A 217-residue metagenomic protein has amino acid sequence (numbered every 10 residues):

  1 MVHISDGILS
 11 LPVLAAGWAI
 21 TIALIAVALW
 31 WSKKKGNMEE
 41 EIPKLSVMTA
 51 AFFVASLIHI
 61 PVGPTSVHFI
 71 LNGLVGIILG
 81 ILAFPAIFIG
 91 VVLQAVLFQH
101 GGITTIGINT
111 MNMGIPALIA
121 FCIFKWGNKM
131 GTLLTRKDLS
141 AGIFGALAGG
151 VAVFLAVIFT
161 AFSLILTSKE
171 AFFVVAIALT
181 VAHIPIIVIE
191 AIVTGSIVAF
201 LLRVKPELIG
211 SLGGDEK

Functional and structural regions predicted by a protein language model:
V2-L74: Hydrophobic transmembrane alpha-helices
A15, I42-V47, F84-F88, I106-M111 (+2 more regions): Hydrophobic alpha-helical transmembrane segments
G17-I25, G114-F124, V188-F200: Hydrophobic cores of alpha-helical transmembrane segments in multi-pass inner/ER membrane proteins, independent
K34-K35, P61-T65, V96, H100 (+6 more regions): Membrane-interface elements of multi-pass transporters and channels
T49-F53, A83-V96: Small-polar-interrupted transmembrane alpha-helices in polytopic inner-membrane proteins
L57-T65, I89-A120: Interfacial aromatic-anchored transmembrane helix boundaries in multi-pass membrane proteins
T110-T160: Short helix-perturbing small/polar motifs within transmembrane alpha-helices
I143-F154, A161, F172-K217: C-terminal transmembrane helix-loop-helix hairpin of multi-pass membrane proteins
